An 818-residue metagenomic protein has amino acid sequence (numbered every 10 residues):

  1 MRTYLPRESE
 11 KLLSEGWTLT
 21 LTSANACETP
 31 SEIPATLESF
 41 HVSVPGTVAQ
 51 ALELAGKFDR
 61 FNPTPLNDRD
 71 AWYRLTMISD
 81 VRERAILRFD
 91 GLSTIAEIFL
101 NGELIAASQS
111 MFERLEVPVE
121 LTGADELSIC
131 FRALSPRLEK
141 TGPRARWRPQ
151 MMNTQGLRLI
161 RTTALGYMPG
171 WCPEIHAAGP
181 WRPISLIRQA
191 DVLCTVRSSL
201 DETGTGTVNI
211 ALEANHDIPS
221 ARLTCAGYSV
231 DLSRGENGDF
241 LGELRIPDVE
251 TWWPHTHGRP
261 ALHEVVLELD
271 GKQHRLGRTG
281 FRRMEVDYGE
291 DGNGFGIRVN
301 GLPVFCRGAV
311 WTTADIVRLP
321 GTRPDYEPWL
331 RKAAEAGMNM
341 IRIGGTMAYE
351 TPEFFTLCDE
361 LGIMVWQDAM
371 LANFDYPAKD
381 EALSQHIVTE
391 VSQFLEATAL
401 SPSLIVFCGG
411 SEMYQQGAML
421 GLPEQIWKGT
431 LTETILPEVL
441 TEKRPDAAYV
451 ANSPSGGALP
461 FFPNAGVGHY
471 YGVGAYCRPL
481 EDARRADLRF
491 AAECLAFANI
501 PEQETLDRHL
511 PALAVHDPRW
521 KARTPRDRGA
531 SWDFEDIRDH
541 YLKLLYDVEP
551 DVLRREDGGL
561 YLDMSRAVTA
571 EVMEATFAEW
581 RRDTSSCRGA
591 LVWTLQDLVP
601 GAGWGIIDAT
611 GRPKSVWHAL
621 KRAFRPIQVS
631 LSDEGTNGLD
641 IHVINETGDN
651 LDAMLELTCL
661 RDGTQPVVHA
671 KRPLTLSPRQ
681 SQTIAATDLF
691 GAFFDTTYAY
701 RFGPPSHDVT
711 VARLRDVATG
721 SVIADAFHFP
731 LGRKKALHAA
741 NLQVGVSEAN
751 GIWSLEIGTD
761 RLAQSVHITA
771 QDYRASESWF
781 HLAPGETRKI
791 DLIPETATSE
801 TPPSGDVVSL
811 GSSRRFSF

Functional and structural regions predicted by a protein language model:
M1-M340, R582-D583, C587, R612 (+1 more regions): Secreted/periplasmic carbohydrate-active enzymes, especially glycoside hydrolases
L21, G179, F407, L440-T441 (+1 more regions): Substrate-binding clefts and catalytic carboxylate motifs of secreted carbohydrate-active enzymes
A85, D125, I363, P402 (+4 more regions): A structural micro-motif
I95-A96, P136-L138, D287, T313-I316 (+9 more regions): Flexible loop/turn segments at secondary-structure boundaries
S110, M370-N373, V473: Short, acidic/turn-prone active-site loops that include or flank metal/cofactor- and phosphate-binding residues
E116-V117, W147-Q150, Y288-P460, A590: Active-site mouth of glycoside hydrolases
P143-R146, G421-I426, P463-G468, L506-H509 (+1 more regions): Short secondary-structure boundary/capping segments
S455-F461, A465-L488, A498: ATP/pyrophosphate-binding catalytic subdomain of soluble kinases
